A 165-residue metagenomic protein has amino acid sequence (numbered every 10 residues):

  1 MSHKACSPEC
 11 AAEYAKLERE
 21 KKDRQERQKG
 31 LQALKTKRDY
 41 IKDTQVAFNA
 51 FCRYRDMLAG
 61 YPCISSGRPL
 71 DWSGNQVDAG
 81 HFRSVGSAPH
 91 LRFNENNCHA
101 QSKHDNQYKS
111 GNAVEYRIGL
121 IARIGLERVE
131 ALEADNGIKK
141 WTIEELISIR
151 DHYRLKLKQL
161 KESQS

Functional and structural regions predicted by a protein language model:
M1-H3, E13-E20, S73-F82, S110-E115: Short Cys/His-rich "knuckle" micro-motifs
M1-V46, I138-S165: A boundary/linker detector
H3-P8, L58-Y61, A100: Cys/His-enriched microdomains
K4-C10, K22-Q28, D78-S87, R117-I124: Short cysteine/histidine-rich metal-coordination sites, predominantly Zn2+-binding motifs
C10-A15, R68-D71, N97-I124: Short Cys/His-centered divalent metal-binding micro-motifs
A33-D39, E95-H104, Y108, L126-D151: Short Fe-S-cluster ligation motifs
K35-S65: Ligand/cofactor pocket segment of small-molecule handling proteins
P62-C98: Histidine-centered nuclease catalytic patch
